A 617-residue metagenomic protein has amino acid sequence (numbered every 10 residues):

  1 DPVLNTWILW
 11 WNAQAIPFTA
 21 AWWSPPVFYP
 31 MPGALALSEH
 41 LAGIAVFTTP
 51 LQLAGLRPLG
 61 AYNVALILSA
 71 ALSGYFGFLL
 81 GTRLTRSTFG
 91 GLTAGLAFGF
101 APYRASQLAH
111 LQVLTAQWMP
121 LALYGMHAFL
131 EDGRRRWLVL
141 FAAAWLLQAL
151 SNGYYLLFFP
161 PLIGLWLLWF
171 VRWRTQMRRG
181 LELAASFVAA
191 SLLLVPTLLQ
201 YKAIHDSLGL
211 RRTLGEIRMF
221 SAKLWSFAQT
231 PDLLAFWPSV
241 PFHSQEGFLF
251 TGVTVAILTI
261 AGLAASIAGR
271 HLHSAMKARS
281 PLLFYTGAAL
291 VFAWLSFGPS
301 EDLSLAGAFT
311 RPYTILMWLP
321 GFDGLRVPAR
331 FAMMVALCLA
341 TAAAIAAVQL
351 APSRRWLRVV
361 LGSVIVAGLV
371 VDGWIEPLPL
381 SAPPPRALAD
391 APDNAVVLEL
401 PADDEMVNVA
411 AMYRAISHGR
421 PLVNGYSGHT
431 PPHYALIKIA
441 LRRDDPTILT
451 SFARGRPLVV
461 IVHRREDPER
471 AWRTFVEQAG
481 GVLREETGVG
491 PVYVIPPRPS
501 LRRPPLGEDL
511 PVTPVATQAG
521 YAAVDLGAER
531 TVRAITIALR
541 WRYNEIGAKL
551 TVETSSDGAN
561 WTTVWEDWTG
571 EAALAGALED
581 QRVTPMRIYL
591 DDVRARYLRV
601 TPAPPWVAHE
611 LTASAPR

Functional and structural regions predicted by a protein language model:
D1-S73, P102-A116, R218-A235, S300-L316: Membrane-interface coil-to-helix junctions
P2, S363-A519, E529-R533, I537-E545 (+6 more regions): Extracytoplasmic
P2-A15, V195-S266, G321-G324, P328 (+1 more regions): Periplasmic/ER-lumenal interhelical loops and adjacent helix-loop junctions in multi-pass membrane proteins
V64-L84, T341-I345: Transmembrane-helix motifs of polytopic, lipid-linked glycan transferases
F78-F100, R355-I365: Transmembrane-helix signature of polytopic, membrane-embedded enzymes that assemble or transfer cell-envelope glycans
A122-V139: Membrane-interface transmembrane helices that cradle and orient dolichyl/undecaprenyl
A128-L130, L157-A189, L263-K277: Perimembrane helix-loop-helix junctions
W137-N152: Membrane-interface alpha helices of multi-pass inner-membrane proteins
